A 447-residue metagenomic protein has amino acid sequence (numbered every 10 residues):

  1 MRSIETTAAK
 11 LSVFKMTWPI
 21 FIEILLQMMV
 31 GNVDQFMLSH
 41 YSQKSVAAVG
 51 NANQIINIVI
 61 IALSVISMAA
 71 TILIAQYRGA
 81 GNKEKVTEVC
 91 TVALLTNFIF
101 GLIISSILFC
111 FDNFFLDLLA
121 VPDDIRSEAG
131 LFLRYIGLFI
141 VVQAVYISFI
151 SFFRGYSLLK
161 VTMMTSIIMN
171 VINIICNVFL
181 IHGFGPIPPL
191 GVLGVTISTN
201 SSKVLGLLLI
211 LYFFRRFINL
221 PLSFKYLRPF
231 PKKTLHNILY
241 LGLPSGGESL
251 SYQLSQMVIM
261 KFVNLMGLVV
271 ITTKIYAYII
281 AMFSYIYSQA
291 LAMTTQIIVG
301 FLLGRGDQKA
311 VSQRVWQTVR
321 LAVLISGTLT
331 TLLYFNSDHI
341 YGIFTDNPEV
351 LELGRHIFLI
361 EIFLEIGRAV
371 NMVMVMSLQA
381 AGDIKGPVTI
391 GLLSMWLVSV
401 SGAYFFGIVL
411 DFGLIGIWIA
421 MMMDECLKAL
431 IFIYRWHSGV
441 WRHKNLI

Functional and structural regions predicted by a protein language model:
M1-I20, I74-V141, I187-L243, V299-L364 (+1 more regions): Short alpha-helical transmembrane segments in multi-pass integral membrane proteins
I4-F36, H40-Y41, N57-A69, L73 (+5 more regions): N-terminal transmembrane alpha-helices
K15-D34, Y135, M169, S202-G206 (+4 more regions): Transmembrane helical elements of multi-pass membrane transporters/channels
I20, I24, Q35-F36, I72 (+15 more regions): Transmembrane alpha-helix boundary and packing residues in multipass membrane permease domains and related
L25, M29-A47, L116-D123, C176-L190 (+4 more regions): Helix-terminus/linker motif at the lipid-water interface of multi-pass membrane proteins
Q27, G31-D34, L38, I60-S67 (+19 more regions): Alpha-helical transmembrane segments and their lipid-water interface positions in multi-pass membrane proteins
V46-S106, Q143-S157, V161-T162, M260 (+3 more regions): Small-residue-rich hydrophobic transmembrane alpha-helices
S67, I136-G155, T162-N170, V195-I210 (+5 more regions): Short runs within selected transmembrane alpha-helices of multi-pass transporters and secretion channels
